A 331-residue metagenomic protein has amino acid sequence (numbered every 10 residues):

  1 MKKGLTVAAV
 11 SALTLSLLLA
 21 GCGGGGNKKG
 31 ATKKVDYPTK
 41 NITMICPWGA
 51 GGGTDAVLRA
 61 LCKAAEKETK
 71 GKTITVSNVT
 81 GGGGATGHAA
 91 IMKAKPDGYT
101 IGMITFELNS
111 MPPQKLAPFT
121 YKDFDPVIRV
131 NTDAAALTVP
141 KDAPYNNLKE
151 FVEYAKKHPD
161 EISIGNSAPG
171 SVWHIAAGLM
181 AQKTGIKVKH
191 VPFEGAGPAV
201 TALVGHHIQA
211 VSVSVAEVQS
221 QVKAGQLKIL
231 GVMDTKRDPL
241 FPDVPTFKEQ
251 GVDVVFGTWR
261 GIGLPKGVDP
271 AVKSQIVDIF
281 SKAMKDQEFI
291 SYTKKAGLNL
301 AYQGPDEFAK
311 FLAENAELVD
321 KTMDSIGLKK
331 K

Functional and structural regions predicted by a protein language model:
M1-A9: Bacterial N-terminal signal peptides that target proteins for export
L18-G21: C-terminal motif of bacterial Sec signal peptides marking the signal peptidase cleavage site
G23-D123, E161, I186-V200, V204-Q209 (+2 more regions): N-terminal (or domain-start) structured segment
T39-N41, Q182-T184, V188, V268-K331: An extracytoplasmic/periplasmic, membrane-proximal ligand-sensing/linker region
A90-Y99, P113-E194, P198, W259-Y292: Hinge/capping helix and adjacent helix->loop/strand transition within the periplasmic-binding protein
D97, P112-D125, I186-K187, Q221-V232 (+3 more regions): Ligand-binding "clamshell"
E161, G165-P169, W173-V244: Ligand-binding pocket segment of bilobal, Venus flytrap-like solute-binding proteins
V218-K285, E314-E317: C-terminal lobe and pocket-closing loops of periplasmic/extracytoplasmic Venus-flytrap solute-binding proteins
